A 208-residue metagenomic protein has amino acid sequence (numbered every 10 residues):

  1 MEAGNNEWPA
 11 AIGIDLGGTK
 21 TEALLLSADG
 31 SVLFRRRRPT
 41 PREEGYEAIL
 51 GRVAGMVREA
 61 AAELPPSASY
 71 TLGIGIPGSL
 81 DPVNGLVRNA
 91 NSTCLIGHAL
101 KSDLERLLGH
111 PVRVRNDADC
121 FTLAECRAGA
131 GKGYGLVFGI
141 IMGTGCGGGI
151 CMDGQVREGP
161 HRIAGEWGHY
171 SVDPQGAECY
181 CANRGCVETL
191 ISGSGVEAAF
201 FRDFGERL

Functional and structural regions predicted by a protein language model:
E2-A10, L24-S27, F34-R36, E44-A48 (+3 more regions): Glycine/GP-enriched mid-protein hinge/lid loop-to-helix segment characteristic of carbohydrate kinases
N6-I76: Conserved phosphate-binding loops in N-terminal lobes of ATP-dependent enzymes of the actin/Hsp70/sugar-kinase
T19-K20, C120, T144-G147: Conserved A3 ("GATE") glycine/threonine-rich loop of ANL adenylate-forming enzymes
E22, G73, S79, C120 (+2 more regions): Residue-level recognition of specific faces of alpha-helices
S31-V32, L80, V87, V156-R157: Hydrophobic "anchor" residues
Y46-A54, R58, A62, A68-L72 (+1 more regions): Glycine-rich phosphate-binding loop and adjoining helix at the ATP-binding site of ATP-dependent phosphoryl-transfer
G75-I76, N91, M142, S192: A secondary-structure boundary/capping signal
